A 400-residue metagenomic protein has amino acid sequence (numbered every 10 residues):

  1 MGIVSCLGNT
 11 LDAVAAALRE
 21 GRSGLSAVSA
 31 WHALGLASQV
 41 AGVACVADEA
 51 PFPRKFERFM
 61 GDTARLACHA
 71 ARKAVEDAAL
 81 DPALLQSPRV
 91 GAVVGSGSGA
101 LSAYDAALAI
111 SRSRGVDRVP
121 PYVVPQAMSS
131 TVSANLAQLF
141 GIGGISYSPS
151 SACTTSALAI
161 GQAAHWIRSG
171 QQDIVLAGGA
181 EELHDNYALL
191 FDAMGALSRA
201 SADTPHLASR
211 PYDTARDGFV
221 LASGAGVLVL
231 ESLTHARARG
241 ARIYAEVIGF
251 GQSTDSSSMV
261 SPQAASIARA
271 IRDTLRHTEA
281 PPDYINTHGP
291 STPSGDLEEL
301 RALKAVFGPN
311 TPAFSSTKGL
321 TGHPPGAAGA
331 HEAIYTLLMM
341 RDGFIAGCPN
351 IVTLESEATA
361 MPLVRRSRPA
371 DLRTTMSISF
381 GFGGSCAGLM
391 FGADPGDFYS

Functional and structural regions predicted by a protein language model:
M1-F56, A78, T234-E246, I334-C348 (+2 more regions): ACP-dependent fatty acid/polyketide chain-elongation machinery
A16, R22-A27, A37, T204-T278 (+2 more regions): Condensing-enzyme catalytic core mediating Claisen C-C bond formation in acyl metabolism
L18, A71, A92, L136 (+9 more regions): Conserved small-residue
L25-V75, R89, S98-Q162, Q171 (+2 more regions): Conserved catalytic cysteine-centered active-site region of acyl-thioester-dependent Claisen-condensing enzymes
L66-A78, V132, A159, E231-L233 (+4 more regions): Short, well-ordered amphipathic alpha-helical segments that serve as non-catalytic structural scaffolds within diverse
P82-S87, E279-P281, N310, T359-S400: Flexible, low-complexity linker/loop segments at domain and module junctions
S113-P120, G161, H165, E182-A238 (+2 more regions): Glycine-/small-residue-rich "gating" segment that lines the acyl/pantetheine channel and substrate pocket
Q171-D217, F250-A264, G289-D296, T311-M361: Acyl-CoA/ACP chain-elongation machinery
